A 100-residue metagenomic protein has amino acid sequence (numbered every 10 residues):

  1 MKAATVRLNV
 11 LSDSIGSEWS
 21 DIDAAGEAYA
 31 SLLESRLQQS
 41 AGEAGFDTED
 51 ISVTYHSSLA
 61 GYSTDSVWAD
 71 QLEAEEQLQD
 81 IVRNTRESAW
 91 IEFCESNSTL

Functional and structural regions predicted by a protein language model:
M1-W19: Short, extreme N-terminal segment that most often corresponds to the first beta-strand
A4-T5, S31, G61, D70: Intrinsic disorder/low-complexity segments
R7, R36, R83-R86: Arginine residue identity/basic-tract feature
G16, A24-G26, R83, E87: Low-complexity, compositionally biased segments
G16-D21, A69, E73: Short coil/turn segments at secondary-structure junctions
W19-E43: Short, flexible N-terminal segments of the mature chain
D47-L100: Polar/charged, Gly/Pro-rich intrinsically disordered segments
